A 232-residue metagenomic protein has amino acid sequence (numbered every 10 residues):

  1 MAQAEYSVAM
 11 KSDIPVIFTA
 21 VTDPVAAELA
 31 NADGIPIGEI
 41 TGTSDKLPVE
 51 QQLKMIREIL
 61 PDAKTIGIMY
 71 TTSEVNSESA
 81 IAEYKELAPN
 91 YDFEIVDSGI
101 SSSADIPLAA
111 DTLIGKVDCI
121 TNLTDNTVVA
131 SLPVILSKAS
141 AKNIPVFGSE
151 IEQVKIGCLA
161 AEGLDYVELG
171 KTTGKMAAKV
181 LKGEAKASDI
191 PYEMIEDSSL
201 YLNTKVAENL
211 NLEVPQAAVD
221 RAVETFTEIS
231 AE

Functional and structural regions predicted by a protein language model:
M1-N31, D125-S140, I144-F147: Beta-alpha junction/loop-to-helix N-cap segments that form part of ligand/metal-binding clefts
P24-I35, E39-A63, L164-A185: Hydrophobic alpha-helical segments within soluble ligand-binding/sensing domains
A27-G34, I106-L108, V154-G163: Glycine-rich, charge-decorated loop segments at or immediately adjacent to ligand/cofactor-binding or catalytic sites
T41-A88, P191-V206: An alpha-beta-alpha
T43-E50, Y70-A80, D97-I106, N126 (+3 more regions): Hinge/beta->alpha junction and helix N-cap segments in small-molecule ligand-binding domains
V75-I151: Pocket-lining segment of extracytoplasmic ligand-binding domains
K142-G163, S198-S199: Periplasmic-binding protein-like
K179-E232: Hinge/cleft segment of the Venus flytrap/periplasmic-binding protein
